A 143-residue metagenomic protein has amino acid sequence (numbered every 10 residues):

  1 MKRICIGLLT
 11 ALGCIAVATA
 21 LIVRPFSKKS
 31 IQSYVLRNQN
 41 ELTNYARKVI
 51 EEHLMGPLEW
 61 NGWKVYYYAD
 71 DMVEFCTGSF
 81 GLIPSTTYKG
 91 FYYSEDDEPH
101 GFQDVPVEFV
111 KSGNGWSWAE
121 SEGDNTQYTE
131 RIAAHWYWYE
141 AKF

Functional and structural regions predicted by a protein language model:
M1-C5, S27, P106: Serine/threonine-rich low-complexity intrinsically disordered regions
M1-I15: N-terminal Sec-pathway targeting helices
G13, L21-L36, N40, N44 (+3 more regions): Soluble, non-membrane globular domain cores that form compact, hydrophobic packing and curved binding surfaces
C14-I15, T19, F91: Long, hydrophilic "mature protein body" segments
A18-I83: N-terminal export/targeting and maturation segments
N61-R131, Y139-F143: Short, solvent-exposed recognition patches
